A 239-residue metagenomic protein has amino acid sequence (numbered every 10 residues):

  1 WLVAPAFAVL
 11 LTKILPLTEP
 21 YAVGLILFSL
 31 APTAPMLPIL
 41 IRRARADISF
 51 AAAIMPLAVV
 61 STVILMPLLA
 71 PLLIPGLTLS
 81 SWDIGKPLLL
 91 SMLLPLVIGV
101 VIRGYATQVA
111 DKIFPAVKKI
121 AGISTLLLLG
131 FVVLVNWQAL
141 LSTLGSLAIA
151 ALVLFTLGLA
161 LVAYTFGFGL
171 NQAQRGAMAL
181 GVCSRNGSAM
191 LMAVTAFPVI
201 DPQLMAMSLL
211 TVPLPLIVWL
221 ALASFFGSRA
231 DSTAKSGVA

Functional and structural regions predicted by a protein language model:
W1-A239: Alpha-helical transmembrane segments of multi-pass small-molecule/ion transporters
